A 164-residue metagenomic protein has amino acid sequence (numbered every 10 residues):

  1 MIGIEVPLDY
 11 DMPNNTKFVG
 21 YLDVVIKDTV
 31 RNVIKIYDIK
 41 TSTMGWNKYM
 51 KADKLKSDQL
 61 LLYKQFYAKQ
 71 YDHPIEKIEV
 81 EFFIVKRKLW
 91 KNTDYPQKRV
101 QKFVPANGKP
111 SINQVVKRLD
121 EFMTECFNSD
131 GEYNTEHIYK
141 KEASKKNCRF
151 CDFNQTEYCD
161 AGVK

Functional and structural regions predicted by a protein language model:
M1-Y49, K69-E79, W90: Catalytic cores of nuclease domains that cleave nucleic-acid phosphodiester backbones
K17-V19, L55, A143: A generic fold-level signal
D23, I36, L62, N147-F150: Generic detector of isolated residues embedded in canonical secondary-structure elements
K48-D58: Short alpha-helix boundary/capping segments
D53, Q65-K164: Metal-dependent nuclease catalytic regions and adjoining charged, substrate-binding loops involved in nucleic-acid end
D58-F66: Short amphipathic alpha-helical face segments that pack within enzyme cores and frequently flank/anchor catalytic
